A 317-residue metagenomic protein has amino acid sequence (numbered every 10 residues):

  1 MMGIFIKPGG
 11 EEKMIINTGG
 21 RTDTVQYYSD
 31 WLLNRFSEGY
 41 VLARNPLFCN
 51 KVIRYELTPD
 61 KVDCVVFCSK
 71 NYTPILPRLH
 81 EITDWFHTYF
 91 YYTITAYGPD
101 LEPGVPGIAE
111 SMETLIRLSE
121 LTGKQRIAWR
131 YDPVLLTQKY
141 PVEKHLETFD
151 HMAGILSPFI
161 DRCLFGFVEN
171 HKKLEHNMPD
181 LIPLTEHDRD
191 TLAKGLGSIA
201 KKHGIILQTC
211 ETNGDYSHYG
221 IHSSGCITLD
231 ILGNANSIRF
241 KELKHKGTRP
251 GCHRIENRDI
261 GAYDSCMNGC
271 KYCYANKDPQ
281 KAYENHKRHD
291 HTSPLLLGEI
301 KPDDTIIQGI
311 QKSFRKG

Functional and structural regions predicted by a protein language model:
M1-L101, L115-S119, P279-G317: Conserved Radical SAM active-site core
T22, N71-T73, I94-G98, P133-L135 (+2 more regions): Active-site-proximal loop/turn and secondary-structure-junction residues that shape catalytic pockets, frequently
T88, G107-S111: Substrate-binding cleft of extracellular glycoside hydrolase catalytic domains
Y97-V105, P133-E143, N177-L184: Surface-exposed cleft-lining segments at the edges of enzyme active sites
E110-H176, K194-E211: Conserved C-terminal portion of the radical SAM core fold that forms the substrate/S-adenosylmethionine-binding
H187-H253: A C-terminal junction/extension of Radical SAM enzymes
P250, R258-D278: Local cysteine-cluster metal-coordination motifs and their immediate loop/turn environment, predominantly Fe-S cluster
